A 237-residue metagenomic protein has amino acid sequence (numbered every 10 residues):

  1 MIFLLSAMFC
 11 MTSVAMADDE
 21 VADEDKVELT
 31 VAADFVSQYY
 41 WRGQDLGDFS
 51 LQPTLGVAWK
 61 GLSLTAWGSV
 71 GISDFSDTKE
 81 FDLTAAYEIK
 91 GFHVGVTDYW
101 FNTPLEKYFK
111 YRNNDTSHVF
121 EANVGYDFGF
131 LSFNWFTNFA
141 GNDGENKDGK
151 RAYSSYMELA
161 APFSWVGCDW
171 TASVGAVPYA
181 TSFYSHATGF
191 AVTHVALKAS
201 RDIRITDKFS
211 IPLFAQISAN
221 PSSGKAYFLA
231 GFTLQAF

Functional and structural regions predicted by a protein language model:
M1-E28: Cleavable N-terminal export/targeting peptides
D18-E28, G91, P162-T171, S200-L213 (+1 more regions): Short loop/turn motifs that connect adjacent beta-strands in outer-membrane beta-barrel proteins
D25-L29, G47-L51, A58, D77-F81 (+5 more regions): Residues that define the transmembrane beta-barrel architecture of outer-membrane proteins
V31-Y39, L62-I72, V94-K107, L131-D143 (+2 more regions): Transmembrane beta-strand segments that form the barrel wall of outer-membrane beta-barrel proteins
G47-G95, L131, L159-D169: Glycine- and aromatic-enriched membrane insertion/assembly motifs of diderm outer-membrane and organelle channel
R112-S182: Detector for outer-membrane/organellar transmembrane beta-barrel domains, recognizing the amphipathic beta-strand
D169-I205, F214: Outer membrane beta-barrel transmembrane domains
L197, I203, G224-F237: Outer-membrane beta-barrel "beta-signal"
